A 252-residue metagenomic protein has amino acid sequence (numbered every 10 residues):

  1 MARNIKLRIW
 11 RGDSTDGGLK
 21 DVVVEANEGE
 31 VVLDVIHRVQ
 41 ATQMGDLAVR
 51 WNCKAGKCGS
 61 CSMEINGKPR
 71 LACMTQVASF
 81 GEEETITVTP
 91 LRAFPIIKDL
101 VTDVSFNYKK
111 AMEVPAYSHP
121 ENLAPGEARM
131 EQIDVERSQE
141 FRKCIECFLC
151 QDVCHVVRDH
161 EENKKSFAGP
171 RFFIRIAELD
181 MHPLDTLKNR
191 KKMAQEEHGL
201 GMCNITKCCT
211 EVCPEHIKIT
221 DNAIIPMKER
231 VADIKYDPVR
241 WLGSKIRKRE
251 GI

Functional and structural regions predicted by a protein language model:
A2-V23: Eukaryote-biased recognition of intrinsically disordered, low-complexity regulatory segments
W10, E25, E64-G67: Short strand-turn-strand beta-turns centered on an Asx-Gly dipeptide
K20-D34: Short, flexible N-terminal segments of the mature chain
E30-T42, T89-I252: Ferredoxin-type iron-sulfur electron-transfer modules in oxidoreductases and energy-metabolism complexes
M44-R50: Active-site phosphate-binding and catalytic loops of NTP-dependent enzymes
C53-S60: Short, structured protein-protein interaction patches enriched in aromatics and acidic/basic residues, typified by
I65-V88: Glycine-rich phosphate/adenylate-binding loop and adjacent beta-alpha elements of nucleotide- or dinucleotide-binding
